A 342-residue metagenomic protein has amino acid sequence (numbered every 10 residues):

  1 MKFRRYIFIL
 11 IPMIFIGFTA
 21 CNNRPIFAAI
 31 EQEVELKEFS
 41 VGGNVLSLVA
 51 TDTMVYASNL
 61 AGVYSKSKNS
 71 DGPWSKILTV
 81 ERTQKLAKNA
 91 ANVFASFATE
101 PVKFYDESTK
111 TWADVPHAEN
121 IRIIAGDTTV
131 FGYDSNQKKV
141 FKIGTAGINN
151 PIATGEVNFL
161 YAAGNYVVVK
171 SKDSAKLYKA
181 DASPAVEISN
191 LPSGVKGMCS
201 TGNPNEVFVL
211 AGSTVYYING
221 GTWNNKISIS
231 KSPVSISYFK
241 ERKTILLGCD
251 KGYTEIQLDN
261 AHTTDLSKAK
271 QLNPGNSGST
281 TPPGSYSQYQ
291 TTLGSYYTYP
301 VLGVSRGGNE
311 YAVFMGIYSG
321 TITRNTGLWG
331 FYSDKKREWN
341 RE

Functional and structural regions predicted by a protein language model:
M13-G42: Bacterial Sec-dependent N-terminal signal peptides
E33-F39, G72-L78, T109-P116, A146-A153 (+4 more regions): A short beta-strand motif characteristic of beta-propeller blades
E38-K76: Post-signal-peptide N-terminal segment of Sec-exported extracytoplasmic proteins
G42-V49, V80-A91, H117-T128, T154-N165 (+3 more regions): Repeated scaffold domains used in trafficking and secretory/extracellular systems, primarily beta-propellers
M54-A57, V93-A95, T129-G132, Y166-V168 (+3 more regions): Conserved beta-propeller blade signature
Y64-K66, E100-F104, Q137-K142, D173-Y178 (+3 more regions): Structural motif
S67-D71, Y105-K110, I143-G147, K179-S183 (+3 more regions): Short loop/turn segments that connect beta-strands within beta-propeller blades
Y299-E342: Blade-level signature of beta-propeller repeat domains, shared across WD40, Kelch, NHL, RCC1 and BNR/Asp-box propellers
